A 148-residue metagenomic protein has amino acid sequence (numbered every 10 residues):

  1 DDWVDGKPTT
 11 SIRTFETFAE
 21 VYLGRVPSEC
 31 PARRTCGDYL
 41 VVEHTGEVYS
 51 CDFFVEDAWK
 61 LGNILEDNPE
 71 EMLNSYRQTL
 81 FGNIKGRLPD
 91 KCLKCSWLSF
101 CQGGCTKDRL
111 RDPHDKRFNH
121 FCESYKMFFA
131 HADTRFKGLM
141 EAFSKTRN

Functional and structural regions predicted by a protein language model:
D1-Y22, F53-S96: C-terminal accessory region of radical SAM enzymes
G6-K7, T45, E56-W59, R87-N148: Radical SAM enzyme core and accessory elements
P27: Histidine/acidic-rich helix-loop-helix segments that form or flank divalent-metal centers in metalloenzyme catalytic
R33-C36: Short, small/polar residue-rich loop motifs at catalytic or cofactor-binding pockets
